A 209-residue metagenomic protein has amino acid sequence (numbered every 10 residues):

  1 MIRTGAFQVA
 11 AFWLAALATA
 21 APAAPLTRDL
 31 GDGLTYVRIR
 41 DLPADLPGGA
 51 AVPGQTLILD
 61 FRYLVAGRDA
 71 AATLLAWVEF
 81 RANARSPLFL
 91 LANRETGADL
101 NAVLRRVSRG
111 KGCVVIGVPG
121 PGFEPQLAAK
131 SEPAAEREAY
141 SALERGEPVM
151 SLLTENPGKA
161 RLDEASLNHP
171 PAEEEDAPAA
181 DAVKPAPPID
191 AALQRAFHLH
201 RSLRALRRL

Functional and structural regions predicted by a protein language model:
M1-T4: N-terminal secretory signal peptides that target proteins for export/translocation
Q8-A18: Bacterial N-terminal signal peptides
P22-L209: C-terminal "post-core" interaction segments
